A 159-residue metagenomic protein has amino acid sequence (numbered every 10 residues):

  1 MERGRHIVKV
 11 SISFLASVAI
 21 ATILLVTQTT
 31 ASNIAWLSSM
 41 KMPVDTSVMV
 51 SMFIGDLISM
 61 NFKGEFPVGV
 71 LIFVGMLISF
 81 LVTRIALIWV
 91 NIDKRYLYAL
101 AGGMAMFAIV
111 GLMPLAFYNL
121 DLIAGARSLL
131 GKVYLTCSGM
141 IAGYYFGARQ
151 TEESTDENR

Functional and structural regions predicted by a protein language model:
M1-R159: Juxtamembrane/disordered regions of integral membrane proteins
